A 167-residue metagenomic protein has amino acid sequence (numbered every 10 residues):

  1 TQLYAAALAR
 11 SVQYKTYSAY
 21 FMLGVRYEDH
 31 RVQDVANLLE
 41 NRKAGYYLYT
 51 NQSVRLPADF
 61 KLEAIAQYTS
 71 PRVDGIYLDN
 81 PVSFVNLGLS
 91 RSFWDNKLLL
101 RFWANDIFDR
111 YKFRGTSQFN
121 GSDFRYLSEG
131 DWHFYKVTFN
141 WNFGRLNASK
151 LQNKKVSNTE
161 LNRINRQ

Functional and structural regions predicted by a protein language model:
T1-Q167: Exposed, low-structure sequence patches enriched in small/polar residues
